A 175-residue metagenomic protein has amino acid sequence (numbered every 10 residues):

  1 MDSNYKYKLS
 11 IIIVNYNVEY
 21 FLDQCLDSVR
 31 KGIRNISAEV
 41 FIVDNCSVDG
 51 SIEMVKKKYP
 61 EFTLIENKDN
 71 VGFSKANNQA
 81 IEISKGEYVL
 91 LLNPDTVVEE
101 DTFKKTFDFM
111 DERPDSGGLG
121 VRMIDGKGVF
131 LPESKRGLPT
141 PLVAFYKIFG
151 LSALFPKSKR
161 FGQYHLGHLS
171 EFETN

Functional and structural regions predicted by a protein language model:
M1-K31: N-proximal low-complexity "stem/linker" segments adjacent to membrane-targeting elements
S28, D44-E53, D69: A conserved acidic beta->alpha catalytic loop
S37-C46, I65-N67: Short beta-strand/loop segment that forms part of the nucleotide-sugar
E66-S84: Glycine-rich, basic loop-to-helix element that forms the pyrophosphate-binding segment of sugar-nucleotide handling
V89: Short aromatic/hydrophobic "clamp" motif used to bind/position activated sugar donors
N93-V97: The conserved acidic donor/metal-binding loop of glycosyltransferases
E100-E133: Conserved donor NDP-sugar-binding/catalytic core segment of glycosyltransferases
L138-N175: Short, flexible, basic/aromatic active-site loop/helix in glycosyltransferases
